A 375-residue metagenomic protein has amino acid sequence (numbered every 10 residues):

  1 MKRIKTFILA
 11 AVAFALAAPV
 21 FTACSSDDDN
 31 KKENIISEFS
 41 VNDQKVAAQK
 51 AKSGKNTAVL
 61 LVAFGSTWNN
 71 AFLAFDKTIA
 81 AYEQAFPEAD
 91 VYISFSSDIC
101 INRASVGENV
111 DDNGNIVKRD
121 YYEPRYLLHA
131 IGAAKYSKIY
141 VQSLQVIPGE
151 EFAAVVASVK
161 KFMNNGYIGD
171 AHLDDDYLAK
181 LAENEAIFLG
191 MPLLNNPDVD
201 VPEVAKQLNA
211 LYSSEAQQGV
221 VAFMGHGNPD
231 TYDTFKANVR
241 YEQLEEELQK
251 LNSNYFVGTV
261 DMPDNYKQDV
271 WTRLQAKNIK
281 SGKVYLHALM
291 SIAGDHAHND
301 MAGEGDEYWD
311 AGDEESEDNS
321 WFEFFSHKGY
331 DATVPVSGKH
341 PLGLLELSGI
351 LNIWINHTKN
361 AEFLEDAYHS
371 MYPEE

Functional and structural regions predicted by a protein language model:
M1-A10: Bacterial N-terminal signal peptides that target proteins for export
A11-A18: Alpha-helical transmembrane segments
F14, C24-S25: Intrinsically disordered, low-complexity segments enriched in Ser/Pro/Gly/Ala and basic residues
P19-A23: C-terminal motif of bacterial Sec signal peptides marking the signal peptidase cleavage site
S26-E375: Active-site-proximal alpha-helix that buttresses catalytic centers in soluble enzyme cores
